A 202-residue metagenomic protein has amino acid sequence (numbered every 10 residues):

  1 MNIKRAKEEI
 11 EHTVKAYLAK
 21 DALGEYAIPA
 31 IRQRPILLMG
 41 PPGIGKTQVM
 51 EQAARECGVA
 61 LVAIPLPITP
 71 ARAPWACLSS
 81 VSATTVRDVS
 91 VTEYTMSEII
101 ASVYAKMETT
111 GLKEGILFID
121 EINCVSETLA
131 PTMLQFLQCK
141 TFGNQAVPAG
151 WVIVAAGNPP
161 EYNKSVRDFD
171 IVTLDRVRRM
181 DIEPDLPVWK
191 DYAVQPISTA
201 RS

Functional and structural regions predicted by a protein language model:
M1-S202: AAA+ P-loop NTPase catalytic core and its hallmark functional loops
